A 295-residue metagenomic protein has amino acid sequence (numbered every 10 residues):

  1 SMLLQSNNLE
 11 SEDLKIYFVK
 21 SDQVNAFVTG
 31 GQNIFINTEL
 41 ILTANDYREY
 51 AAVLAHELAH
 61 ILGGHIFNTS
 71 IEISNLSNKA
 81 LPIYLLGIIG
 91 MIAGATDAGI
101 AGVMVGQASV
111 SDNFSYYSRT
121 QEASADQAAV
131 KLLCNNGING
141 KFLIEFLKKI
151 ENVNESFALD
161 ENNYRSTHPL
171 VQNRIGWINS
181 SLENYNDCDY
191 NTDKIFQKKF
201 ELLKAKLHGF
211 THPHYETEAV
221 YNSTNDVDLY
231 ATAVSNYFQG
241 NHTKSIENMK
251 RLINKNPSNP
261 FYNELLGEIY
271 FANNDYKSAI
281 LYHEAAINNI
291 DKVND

Functional and structural regions predicted by a protein language model:
S1-L9: A metal-dependent hydrolase signature that marks the N-terminal structural subdomain at the beginning of catalytic folds
S1-M2, L14-S21, N75-P82, F146-N154: Acidic helix-start/capping segments at beta-turn-to-alpha-helix junctions
I16, A108-N113, Y117-V293: Extracytoplasmic and endomembrane cell-envelope/extracellular-matrix remodeling and assembly machinery
F18-Q32: Catalytic zinc-binding patch centered on the HExxH motif and its immediate surroundings that defines zinc-dependent
F35-A52, Y117: Short pre-active-site segment immediately N-terminal to the catalytic Zn-binding motif
I36, A52-H60, G64-H65, A125: Active-site recognition of the HExxH zinc-binding catalytic motif
R48, L58-N75, A93: Catalytic Zn2+-binding segment of zinc metalloproteases
N78-A93, D97, A101-N113: Membrane-active amphipathic alpha-helices enriched in small hydrophobic residues
